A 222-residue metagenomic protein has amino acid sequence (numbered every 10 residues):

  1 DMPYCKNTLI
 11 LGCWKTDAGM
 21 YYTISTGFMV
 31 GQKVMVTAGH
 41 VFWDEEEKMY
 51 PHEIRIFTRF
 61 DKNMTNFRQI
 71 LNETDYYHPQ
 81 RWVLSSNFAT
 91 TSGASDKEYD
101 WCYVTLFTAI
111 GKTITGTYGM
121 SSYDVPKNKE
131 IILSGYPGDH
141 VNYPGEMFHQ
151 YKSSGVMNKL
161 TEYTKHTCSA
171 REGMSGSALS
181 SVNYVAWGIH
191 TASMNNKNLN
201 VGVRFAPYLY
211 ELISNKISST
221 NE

Functional and structural regions predicted by a protein language model:
D1-C5, L11-I24, K48-K112: Conserved catalytic-core segment of clan PA serine endopeptidases
M2-D61, S154-L160, W187, T191-N195 (+2 more regions): Catalytic histidine site
K6, S25, G31, M35 (+4 more regions): Structural detector for hydrophobic anchor residues on beta-strands
T16-D17, M35, V41-W43, K62-M64 (+4 more regions): Solvent-exposed loop/turn segments at secondary-structure junctions within structured extracellular/periplasmic domains
K97-S169, N198, A206-Y210: Chymotrypsin/trypsin-fold serine protease catalytic domain
S169-T191: Catalytic nucleophile loop of clan PA
E211-E222: PDZ/PDZ-like groove recognition
